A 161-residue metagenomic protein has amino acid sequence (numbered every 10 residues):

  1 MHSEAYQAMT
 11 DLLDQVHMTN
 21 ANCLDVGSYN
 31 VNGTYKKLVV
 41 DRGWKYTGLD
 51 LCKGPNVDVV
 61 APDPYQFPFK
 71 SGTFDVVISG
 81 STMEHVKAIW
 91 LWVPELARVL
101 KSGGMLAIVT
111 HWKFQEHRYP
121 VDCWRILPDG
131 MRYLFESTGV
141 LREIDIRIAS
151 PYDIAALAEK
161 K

Functional and structural regions predicted by a protein language model:
M1-K70, V76, I154-A155: Conserved N-terminal segment of class I S-adenosyl-L-methionine
T10, S71, W90-P94: Amphipathic, non-transmembrane alpha-helical secondary structure
D63, T82-M83: Hydrophobic adenine-recognition pocket in adenosine-nucleotide-binding enzymes
K70-S71, S102: Surface-exposed loops/turns
V76-T82: A short beta-strand submotif of the Rossmann-like class I SAM-dependent methyltransferase core that lines
I78, K87-K101, M105-K161: S-adenosyl-L-methionine-dependent methyltransferase catalytic module, highlighting the catalytic core
